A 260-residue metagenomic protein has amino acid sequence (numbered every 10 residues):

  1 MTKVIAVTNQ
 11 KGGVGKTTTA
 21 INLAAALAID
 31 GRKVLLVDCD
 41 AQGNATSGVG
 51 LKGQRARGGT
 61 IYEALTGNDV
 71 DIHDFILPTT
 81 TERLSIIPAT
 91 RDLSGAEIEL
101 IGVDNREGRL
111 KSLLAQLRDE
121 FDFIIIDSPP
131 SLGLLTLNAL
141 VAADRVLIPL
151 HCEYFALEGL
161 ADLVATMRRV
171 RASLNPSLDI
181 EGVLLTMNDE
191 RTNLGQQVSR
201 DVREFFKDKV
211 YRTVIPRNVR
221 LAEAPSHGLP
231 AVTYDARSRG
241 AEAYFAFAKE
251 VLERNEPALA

Functional and structural regions predicted by a protein language model:
M1-A260: P-loop NTP-binding core
